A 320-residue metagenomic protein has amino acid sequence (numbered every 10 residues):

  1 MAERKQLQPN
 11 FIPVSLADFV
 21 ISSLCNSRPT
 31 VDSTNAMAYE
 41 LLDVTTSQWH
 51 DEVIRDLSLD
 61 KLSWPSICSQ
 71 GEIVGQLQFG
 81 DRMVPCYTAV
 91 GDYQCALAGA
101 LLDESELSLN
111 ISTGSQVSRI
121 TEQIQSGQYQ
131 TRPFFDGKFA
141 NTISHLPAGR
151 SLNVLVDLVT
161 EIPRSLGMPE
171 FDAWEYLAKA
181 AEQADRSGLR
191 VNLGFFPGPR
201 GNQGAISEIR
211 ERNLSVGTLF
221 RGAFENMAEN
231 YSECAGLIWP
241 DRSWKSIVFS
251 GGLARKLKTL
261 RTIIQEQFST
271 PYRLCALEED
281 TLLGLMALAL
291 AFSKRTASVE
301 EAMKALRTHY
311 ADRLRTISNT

Functional and structural regions predicted by a protein language model:
A2-L16, I21-P29, E40-D43, S47-Q48 (+3 more regions): Active-site core segments that coordinate phosphate-bearing ligands/cofactors across diverse enzyme families
T30-A36: Nucleotide/phosphate-binding loop and acidic/charged catalytic motifs in nucleotide-binding or -utilizing enzymes
I54-L57, W64: Gly/Ser-rich catalytic/binding loops embedded in alpha/beta enzyme cores
L62-W64, W244: Core-facing hydrophobic residues within beta-strands of well-ordered domains
C68-I73: Gly/charged, well-structured mid-domain segments that form the phosphate/adenylate-handling core of ATP-dependent
